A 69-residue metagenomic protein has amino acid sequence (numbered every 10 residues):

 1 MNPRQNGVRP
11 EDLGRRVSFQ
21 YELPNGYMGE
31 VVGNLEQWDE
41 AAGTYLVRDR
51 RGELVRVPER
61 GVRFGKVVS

Functional and structural regions predicted by a protein language model:
M1-S69: Conserved RNA-binding domains used in RNP assembly and mRNA/RNA metabolism
